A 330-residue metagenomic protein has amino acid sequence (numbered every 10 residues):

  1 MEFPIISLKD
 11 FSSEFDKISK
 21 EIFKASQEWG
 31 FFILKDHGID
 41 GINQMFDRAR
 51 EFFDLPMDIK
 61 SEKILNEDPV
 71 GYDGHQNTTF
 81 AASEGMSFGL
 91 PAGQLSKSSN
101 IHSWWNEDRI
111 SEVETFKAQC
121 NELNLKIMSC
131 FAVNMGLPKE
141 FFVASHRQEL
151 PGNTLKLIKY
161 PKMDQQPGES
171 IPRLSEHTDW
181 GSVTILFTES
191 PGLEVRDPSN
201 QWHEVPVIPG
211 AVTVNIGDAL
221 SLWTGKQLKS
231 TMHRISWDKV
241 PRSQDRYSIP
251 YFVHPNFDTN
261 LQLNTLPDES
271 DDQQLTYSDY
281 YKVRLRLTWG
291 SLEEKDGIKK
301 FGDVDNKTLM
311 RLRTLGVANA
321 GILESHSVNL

Functional and structural regions predicted by a protein language model:
M1-T79, I110, N121-L330: C-terminal flanking tails of non-heme Fe-dependent oxygenases
E28, A82-E122: Non-heme Fe(II)/2-oxoglutarate
